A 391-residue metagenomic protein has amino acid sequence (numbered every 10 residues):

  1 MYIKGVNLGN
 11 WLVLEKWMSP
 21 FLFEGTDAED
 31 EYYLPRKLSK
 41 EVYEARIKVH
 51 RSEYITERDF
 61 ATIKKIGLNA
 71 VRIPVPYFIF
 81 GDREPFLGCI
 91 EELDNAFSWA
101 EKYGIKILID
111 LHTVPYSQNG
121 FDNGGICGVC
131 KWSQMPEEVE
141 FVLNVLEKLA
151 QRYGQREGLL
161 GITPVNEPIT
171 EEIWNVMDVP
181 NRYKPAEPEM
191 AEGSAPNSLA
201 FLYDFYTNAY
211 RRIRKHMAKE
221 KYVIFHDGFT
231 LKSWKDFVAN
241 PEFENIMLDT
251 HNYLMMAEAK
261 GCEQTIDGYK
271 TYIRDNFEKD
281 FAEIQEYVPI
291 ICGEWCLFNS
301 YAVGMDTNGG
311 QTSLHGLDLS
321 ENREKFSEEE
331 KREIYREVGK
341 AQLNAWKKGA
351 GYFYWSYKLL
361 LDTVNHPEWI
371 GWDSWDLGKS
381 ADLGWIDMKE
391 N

Functional and structural regions predicted by a protein language model:
M1-L68: N-terminal carbohydrate-binding accessory modules
Y2-G5, K16, S117-M305, A341-Y354 (+2 more regions): Active-site region of glycoside hydrolase catalytic domains
Y2-L12, E101-Y116: Glycine-rich, aromatic-flanked loop segments that form ligand/cofactor-binding clefts across common enzyme folds
N10, P74-P76, H112-N119, F229 (+1 more regions): Short, solvent-exposed turn/loop segments enriched in Gly/Ser/Thr/Pro and often Arg
P20-A45, D178-S194, V303-R332: A solvent-exposed, charged loop/short amphipathic helix patch at secondary-structure junctions
E44-V71, G81, P85-T113, N123-P164 (+1 more regions): An active-site-proximal structural segment forming one wall of the substrate-binding cleft that immediately precedes
R83-L87, N197, N365-H366: Short, solvent-exposed loop/turn segments at secondary-structure boundaries
E321-G349: C-terminal structured domain segments
